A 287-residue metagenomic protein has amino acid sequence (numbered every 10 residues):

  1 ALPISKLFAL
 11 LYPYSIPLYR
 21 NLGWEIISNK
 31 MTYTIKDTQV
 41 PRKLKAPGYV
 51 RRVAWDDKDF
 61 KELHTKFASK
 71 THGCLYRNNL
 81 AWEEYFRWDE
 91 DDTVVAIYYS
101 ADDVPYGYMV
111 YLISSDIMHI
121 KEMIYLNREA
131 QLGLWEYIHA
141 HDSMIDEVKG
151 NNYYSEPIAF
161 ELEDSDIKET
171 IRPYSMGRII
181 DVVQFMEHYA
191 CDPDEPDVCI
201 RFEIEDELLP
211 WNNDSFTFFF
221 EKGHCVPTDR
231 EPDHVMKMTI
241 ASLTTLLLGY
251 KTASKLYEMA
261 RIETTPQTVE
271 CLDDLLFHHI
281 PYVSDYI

Functional and structural regions predicted by a protein language model:
S5-L7, Y12-M31, G133, S155-I171: Conserved active-site alpha-helix within GNAT-family acetyltransferase domains
L10-Y12, Y76, I97, Y108-V110 (+1 more regions): A structural signal for short, well-ordered beta-strand segments and their strand-loop junctions that often border
S28-K121, R128-H141, R172-P173, V182-P196 (+1 more regions): Amide-forming acyltransferase catalytic core, primarily the GNAT-like/NAT-type and related acyltransferase folds
D103-V104, H224, R261: Residue-level signal for well-ordered, solvent-exposed loop/turn and beta-edge residues enriched in charged/polar side
N127, Q131, W135-E221: Acidic, aliphatic-rich amphipathic alpha-helical segments
D229-I287: C-terminal interaction segments
